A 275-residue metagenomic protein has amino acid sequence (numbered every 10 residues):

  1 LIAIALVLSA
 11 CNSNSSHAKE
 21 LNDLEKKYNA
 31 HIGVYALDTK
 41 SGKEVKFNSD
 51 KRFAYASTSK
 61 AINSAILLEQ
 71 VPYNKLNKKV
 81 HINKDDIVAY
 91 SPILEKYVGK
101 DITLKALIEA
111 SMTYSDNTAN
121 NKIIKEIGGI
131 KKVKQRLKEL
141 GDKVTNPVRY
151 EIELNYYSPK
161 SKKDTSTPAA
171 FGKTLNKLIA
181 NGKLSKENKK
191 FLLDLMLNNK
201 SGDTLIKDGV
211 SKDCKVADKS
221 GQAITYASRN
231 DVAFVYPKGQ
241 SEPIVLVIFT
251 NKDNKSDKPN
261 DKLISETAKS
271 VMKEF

Functional and structural regions predicted by a protein language model:
L8-A10: C-terminal motif of bacterial Sec signal peptides marking the signal peptidase cleavage site
N12-N22, K26-Y28, E44, K125-E126 (+5 more regions): Structured C-terminal helix/loop/strand segments within mature extracytoplasmic catalytic/sensor domains
S16-S49, K78-H81: A short, well-structured edge-of-sheet supersecondary motif
L37-T39, M112-S115, I123-E126, V148-I152 (+2 more regions): Active-site-proximal beta-strand/loop segments in catalytic clefts of secreted hydrolases
G42, F53-I82, S111, L246: Active-site SXXK
K78-I93, I127-G128, E153-L154: Acidic helix-start/capping segments at beta-turn-to-alpha-helix junctions
V88-I123, I130: Conserved catalytic neighborhood of penicillin-recognizing serine enzymes
I108, N121-K183: Mid-domain, small-residue-enriched loop/turn segments at the edges of structured enzyme/sensor domains
